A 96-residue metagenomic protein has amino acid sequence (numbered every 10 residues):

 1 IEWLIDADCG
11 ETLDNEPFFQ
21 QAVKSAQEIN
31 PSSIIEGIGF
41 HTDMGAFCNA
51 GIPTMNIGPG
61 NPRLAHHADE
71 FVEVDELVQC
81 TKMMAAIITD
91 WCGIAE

Functional and structural regions predicted by a protein language model:
I1-E96: Metal-dependent amide/peptide-bond hydrolase catalytic core, centered on the "pita-bread" metallohydrolase fold
